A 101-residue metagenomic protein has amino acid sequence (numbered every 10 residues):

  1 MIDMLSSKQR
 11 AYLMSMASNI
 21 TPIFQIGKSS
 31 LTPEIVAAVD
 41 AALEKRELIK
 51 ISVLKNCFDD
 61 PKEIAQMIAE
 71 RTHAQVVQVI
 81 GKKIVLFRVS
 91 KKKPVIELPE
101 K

Functional and structural regions predicted by a protein language model:
M1-K101: Positively charged, polar, low-complexity stretches
